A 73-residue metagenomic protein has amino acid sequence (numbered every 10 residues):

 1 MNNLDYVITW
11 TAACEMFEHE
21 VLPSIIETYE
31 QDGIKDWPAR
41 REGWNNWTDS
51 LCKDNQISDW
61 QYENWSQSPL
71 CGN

Functional and structural regions predicted by a protein language model:
N2-N73: Acidic, Ser/Pro/Thr-rich low-complexity regulatory regions and the short amphipathic helical interaction modules they
